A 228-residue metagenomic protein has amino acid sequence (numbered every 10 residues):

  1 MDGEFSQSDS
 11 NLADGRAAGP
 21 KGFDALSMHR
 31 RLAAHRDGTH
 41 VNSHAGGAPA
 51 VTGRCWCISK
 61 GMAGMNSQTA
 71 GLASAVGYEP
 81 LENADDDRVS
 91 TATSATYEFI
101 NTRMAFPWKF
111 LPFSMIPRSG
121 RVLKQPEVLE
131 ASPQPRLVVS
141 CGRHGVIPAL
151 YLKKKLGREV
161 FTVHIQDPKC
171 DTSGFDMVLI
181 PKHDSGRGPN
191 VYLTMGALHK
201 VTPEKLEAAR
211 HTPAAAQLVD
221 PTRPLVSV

Functional and structural regions predicted by a protein language model:
D2-F5, G15, G22-K124: N-terminal pre-catalytic "stem/leader" segment of glycosyltransferase-like enzymes
V51-S59, V138, P224-V228: Short hydrophobic beta-strand segments
R54, R136-L137, F161, M177: Structural motif
T69, I147-F161: Glycosyltransferases and closely related glycan-assembly transferases that use nucleotide-activated donors
E82-D86, T91-A92, V139, L156-Q166: Active-site proximal beta-strand in glycosyltransferases
G120-P133, K154-K155: Short, well-structured alpha-helical segments in soluble
E130-G142: Short N-terminal targeting/anchoring amphipathic segment
T172-V228: A nucleotide-sugar donor-handling region in carbohydrate enzymes
